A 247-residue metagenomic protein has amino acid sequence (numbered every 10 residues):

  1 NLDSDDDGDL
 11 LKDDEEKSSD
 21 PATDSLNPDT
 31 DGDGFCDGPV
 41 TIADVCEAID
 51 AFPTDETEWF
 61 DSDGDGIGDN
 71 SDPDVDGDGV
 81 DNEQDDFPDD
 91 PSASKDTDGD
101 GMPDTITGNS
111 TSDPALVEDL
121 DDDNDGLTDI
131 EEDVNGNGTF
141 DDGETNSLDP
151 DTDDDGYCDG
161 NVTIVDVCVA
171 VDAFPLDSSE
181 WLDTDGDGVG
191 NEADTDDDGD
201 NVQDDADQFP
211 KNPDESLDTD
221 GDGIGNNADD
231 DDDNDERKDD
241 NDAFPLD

Functional and structural regions predicted by a protein language model:
N1-D247: Extracellular calcium-associated, cysteine-rich motifs in secreted modular proteins
